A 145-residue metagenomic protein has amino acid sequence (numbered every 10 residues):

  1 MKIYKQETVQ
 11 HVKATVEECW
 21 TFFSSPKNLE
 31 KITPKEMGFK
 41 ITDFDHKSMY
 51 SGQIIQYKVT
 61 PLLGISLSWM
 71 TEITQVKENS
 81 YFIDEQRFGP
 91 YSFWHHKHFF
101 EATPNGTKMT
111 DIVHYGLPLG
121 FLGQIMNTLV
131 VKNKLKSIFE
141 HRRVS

Functional and structural regions predicted by a protein language model:
M1-Y50: Hydrophobic ligand-binding cavity/cleft-lining segments
K5-E7, S66-M70, F93-H96: Short, surface-exposed coil-to-beta transition loops
E7-K13, K40, K58, E72 (+2 more regions): Generic structural detector for well-ordered beta-strands
V12-A14, P61-L63, Q75, P90 (+1 more regions): Beta-strand elements of well-folded, non-transmembrane domains
T15-V16, T74-Y81, F99-K108: A short, structured loop/turn motif at beta-sheet edges
I41-F88, H141-V144: Glycine-rich portal/gate segments that line the openings of hydrophobic small-molecule binding cavities
Q86-S137: Beta-strand/loop substructures that line and gate deep hydrophobic ligand-binding cavities in soluble
